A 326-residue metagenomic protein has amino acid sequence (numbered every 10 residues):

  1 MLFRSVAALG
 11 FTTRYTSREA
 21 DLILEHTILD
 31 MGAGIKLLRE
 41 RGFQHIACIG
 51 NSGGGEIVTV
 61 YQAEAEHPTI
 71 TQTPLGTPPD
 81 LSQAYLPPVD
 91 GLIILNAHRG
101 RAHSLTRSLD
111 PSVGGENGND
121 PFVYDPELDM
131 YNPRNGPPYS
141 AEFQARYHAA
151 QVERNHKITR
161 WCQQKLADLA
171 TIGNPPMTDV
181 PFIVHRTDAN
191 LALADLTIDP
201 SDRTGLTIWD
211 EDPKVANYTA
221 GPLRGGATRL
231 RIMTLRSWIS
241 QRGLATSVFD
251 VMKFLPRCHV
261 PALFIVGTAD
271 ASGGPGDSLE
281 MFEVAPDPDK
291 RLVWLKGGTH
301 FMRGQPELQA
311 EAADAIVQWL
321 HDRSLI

Functional and structural regions predicted by a protein language model:
R14-A47, H67, P306-A312: Catalytic nucleophile-loop/oxyanion-hole region of alpha/beta-hydrolase and closely related hydrolase-like folds
L37-D120, T246: Primarily recognizes the serine-hydrolase "nucleophile elbow" in alpha/beta-hydrolase and SGNH/GDSL folds
D125-K253: Alpha/beta-hydrolase
C258, F264-V266: Short beta-strand/loop motif that positions the catalytic acidic residue of the alpha/beta-hydrolase fold
A271-D277: Conserved alpha/beta-hydrolase "acid-adjacent" motif
E283-F301: Catalytic histidine neighborhood in serine/cysteine hydrolases with alpha/beta-hydrolase-type architecture
K296-I326: Catalytic active-site module of serine/aspartate enzymes centered on a nucleophile-bearing elbow/loop
